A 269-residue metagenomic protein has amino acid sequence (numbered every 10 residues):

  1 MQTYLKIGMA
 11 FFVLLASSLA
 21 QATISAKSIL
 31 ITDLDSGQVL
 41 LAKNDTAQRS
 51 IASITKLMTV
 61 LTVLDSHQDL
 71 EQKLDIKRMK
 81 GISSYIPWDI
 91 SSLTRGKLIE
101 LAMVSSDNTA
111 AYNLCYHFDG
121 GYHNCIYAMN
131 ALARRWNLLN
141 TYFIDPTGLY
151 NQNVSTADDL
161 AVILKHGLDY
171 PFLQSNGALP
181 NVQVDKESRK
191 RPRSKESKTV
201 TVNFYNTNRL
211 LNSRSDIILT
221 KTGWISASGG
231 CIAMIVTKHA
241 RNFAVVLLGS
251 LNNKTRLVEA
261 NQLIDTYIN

Functional and structural regions predicted by a protein language model:
M1-G8: Bacterial N-terminal signal peptides that target proteins for export
F11, Q48, V63-L64, L70 (+5 more regions): Amphipathic, positively biased hydrophobic alpha-helical segments used for protein targeting and membrane insertion
L15-S17: N-terminal signal peptide c-region/cleavage motif recognized by signal peptidases
Q21-D158, V162-Y170, K238: Active-site-adjacent loops and short helices of periplasmic peptidoglycan-processing enzymes
T23-K27, R95-L98, G120-N269: Penicillin-recognizing serine hydrolase domain
